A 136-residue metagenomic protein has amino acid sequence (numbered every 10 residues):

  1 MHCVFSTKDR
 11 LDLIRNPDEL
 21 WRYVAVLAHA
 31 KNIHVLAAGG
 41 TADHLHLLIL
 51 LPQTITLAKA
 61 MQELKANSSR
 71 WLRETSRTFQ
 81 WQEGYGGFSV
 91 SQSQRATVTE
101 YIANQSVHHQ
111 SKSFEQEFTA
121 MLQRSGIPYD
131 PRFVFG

Functional and structural regions predicted by a protein language model:
M1-G136: Basic nucleic-acid-binding interfaces
